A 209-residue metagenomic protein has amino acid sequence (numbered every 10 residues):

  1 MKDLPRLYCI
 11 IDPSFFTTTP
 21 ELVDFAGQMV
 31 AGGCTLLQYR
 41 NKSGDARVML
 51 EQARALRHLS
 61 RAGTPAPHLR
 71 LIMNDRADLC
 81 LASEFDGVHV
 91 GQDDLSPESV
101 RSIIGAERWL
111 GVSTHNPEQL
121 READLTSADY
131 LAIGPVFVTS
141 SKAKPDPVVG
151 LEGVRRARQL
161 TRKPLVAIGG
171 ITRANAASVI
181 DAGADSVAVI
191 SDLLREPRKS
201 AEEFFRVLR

Functional and structural regions predicted by a protein language model:
M1-P97, S102-Y130, D146-V149, R156 (+4 more regions): Conserved N-terminal beta1-alpha1 strand-loop-helix module at the mouth
P13-S14, F137-T139: A short, flexible beta-alpha/helix-coil linker loop
S141-A143: Glycine/threonine-rich flexible loop motifs
A182-V189: C-terminal binding/interaction regions
